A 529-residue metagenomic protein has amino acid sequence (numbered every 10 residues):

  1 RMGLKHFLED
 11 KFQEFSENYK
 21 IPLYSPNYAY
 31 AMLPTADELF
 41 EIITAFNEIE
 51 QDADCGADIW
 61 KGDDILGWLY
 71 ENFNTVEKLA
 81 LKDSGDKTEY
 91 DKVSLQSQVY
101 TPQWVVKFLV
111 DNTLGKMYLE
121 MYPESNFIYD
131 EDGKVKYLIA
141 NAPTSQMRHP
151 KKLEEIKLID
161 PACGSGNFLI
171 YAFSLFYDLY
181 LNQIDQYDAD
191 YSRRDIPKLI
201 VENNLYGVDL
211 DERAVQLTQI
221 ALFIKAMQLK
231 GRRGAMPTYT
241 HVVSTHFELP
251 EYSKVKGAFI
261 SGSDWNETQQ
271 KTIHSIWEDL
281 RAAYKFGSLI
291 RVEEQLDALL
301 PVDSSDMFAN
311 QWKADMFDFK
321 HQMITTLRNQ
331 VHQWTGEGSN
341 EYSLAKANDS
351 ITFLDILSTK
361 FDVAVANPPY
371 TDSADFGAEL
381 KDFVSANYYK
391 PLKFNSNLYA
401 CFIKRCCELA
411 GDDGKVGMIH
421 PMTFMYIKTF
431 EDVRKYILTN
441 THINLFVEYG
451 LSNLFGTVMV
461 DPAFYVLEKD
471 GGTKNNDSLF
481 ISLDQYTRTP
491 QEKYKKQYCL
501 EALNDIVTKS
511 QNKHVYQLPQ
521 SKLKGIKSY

Functional and structural regions predicted by a protein language model:
F15-I196, I200, A214, P368 (+2 more regions): Class I S-adenosyl-L-methionine
A57, S94-T101, A386-L398, F424-M425 (+1 more regions): Short, contiguous acidic/charged loop-to-helix segments that flank catalytic cores in large enzymes
L69, L158-A172, S358-A378, C406-L409 (+2 more regions): Conserved proline-anchored active-site loop of SAM-dependent methyltransferases that bridges a beta-strand
L109, E202-L217, I224, Y370 (+2 more regions): Conserved Class I SAM-dependent methyltransferase catalytic core
Y122, V135-K157, K198, Q330-V365 (+3 more regions): Flexible, glycine/threonine-enriched loop-and-boundary segments that flank and lead into catalytic domains of large
D195-N203, L217, T240-F247: Extended charged low-complexity segments that act as oligomerization/scaffolding linkers
A221, P237-F361, T439, N444 (+1 more regions): Polynucleotide-recognition surfaces of large bacterial nucleic-acid defense/processing enzymes
T371-N395: Mobile active-site "lid"/loop adjacent to the S-adenosyl-L-methionine
